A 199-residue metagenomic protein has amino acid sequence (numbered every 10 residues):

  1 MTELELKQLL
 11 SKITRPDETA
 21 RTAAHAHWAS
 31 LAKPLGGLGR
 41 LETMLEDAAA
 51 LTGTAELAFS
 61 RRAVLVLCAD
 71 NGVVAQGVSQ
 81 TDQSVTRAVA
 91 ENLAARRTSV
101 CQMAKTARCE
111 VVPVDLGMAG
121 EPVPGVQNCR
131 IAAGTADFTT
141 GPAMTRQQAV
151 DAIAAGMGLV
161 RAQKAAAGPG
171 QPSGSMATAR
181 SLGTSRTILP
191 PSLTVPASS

Functional and structural regions predicted by a protein language model:
M1-S199: N-terminal loops that bind phosphate or other acidic moieties and the adjacent beta-alpha structural core
